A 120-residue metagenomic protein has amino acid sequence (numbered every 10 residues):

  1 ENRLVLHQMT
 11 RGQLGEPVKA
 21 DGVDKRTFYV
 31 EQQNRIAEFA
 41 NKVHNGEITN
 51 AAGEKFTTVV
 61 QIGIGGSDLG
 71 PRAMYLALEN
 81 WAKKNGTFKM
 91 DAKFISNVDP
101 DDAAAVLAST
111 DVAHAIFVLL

Functional and structural regions predicted by a protein language model:
E1-A51: Extended, charge-enriched "interface" segments that sit outside catalytic cores
E38-N45, G53-L120: Glycine-rich phosphate-binding loops that contact phosphosugars or nucleotide phosphates
